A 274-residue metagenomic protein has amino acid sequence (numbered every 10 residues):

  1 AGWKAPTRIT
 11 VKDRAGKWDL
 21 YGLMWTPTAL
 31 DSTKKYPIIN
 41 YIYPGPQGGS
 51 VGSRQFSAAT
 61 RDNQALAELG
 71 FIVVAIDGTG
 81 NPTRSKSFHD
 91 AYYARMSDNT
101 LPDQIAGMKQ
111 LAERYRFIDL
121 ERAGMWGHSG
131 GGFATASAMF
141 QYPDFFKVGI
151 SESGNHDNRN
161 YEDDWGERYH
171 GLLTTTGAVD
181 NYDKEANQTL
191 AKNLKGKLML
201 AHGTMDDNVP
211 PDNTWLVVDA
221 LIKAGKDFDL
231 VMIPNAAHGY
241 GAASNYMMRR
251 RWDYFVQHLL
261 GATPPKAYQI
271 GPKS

Functional and structural regions predicted by a protein language model:
A1-S274: Serine-hydrolase catalytic core recognition
